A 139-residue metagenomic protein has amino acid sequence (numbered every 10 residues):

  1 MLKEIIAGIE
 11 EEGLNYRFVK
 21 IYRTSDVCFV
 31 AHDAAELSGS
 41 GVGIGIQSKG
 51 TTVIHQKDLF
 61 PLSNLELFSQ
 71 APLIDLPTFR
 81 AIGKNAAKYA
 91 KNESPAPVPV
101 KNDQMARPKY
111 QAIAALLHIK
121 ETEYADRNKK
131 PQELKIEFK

Functional and structural regions predicted by a protein language model:
M1-G13, R17: Glycine-rich phosphate/diphosphate-binding loop of Rossmann-like nucleotide-binding domains
E4, S25-F29, G39, I74-N85 (+1 more regions): Conserved active-site and cofactor/substrate-binding residues in soluble primary-metabolism enzymes
L14, S38-G41, E133-L134: Short coil/turn connectors at secondary-structure junctions
V19, V30, E137-K139: N-terminal glycine-rich FAD/FM-binding segment characteristic of electron-transfer flavoproteins
V19-S25: Short beta->alpha junction loops
S25-F60: Glycine-rich phosphate-binding loop
P61-K101: Ser/Thr/Gly-rich flexible loops in soluble cytosolic domains mediating phosphotransfer, phosphorylation
E93-F138: Internal, active-site/partner-interface "lid" segment
